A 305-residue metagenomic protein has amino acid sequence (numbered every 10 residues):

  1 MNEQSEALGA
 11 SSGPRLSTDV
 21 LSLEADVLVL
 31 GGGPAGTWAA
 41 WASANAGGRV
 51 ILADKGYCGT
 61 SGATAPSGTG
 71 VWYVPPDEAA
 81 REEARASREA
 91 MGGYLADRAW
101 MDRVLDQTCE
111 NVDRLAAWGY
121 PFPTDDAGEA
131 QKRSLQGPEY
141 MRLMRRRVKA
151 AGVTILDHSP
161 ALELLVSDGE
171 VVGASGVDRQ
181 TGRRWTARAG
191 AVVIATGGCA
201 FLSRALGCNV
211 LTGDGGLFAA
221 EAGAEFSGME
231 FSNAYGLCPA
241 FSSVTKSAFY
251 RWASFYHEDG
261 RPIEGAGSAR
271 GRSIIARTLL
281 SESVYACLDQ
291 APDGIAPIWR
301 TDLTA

Functional and structural regions predicted by a protein language model:
M1-V27, N45: Extreme N-terminal leader/targeting segments of oxidoreductases
S22-A25, T181-A191: Core beta-strand elements of the Rossmann-like FAD/NAD(P) dinucleotide-binding domain in flavoenzyme oxidoreductases
V27-L52: N-terminal Rossmann-like FAD-binding beta1-loop-alpha1 element of flavoenzymes
N45-P66: Glycine-rich FAD pyrophosphate-binding loop
W72-V104: Glycine-rich active-site loop/strand segments that organize a redox cofactor
W100-D178, G182-T186: Feature captures the FAD/FMN-dependent oxidoreductase FAD-binding
A191-V244, Y256: Glycine-rich loop(s) and the adjacent beta-strand/alpha-helix scaffold that form part
A224-A305: An anion/pyrophosphate-binding glycine-rich loop and adjacent beta-alpha core in soluble alpha-beta enzymes
